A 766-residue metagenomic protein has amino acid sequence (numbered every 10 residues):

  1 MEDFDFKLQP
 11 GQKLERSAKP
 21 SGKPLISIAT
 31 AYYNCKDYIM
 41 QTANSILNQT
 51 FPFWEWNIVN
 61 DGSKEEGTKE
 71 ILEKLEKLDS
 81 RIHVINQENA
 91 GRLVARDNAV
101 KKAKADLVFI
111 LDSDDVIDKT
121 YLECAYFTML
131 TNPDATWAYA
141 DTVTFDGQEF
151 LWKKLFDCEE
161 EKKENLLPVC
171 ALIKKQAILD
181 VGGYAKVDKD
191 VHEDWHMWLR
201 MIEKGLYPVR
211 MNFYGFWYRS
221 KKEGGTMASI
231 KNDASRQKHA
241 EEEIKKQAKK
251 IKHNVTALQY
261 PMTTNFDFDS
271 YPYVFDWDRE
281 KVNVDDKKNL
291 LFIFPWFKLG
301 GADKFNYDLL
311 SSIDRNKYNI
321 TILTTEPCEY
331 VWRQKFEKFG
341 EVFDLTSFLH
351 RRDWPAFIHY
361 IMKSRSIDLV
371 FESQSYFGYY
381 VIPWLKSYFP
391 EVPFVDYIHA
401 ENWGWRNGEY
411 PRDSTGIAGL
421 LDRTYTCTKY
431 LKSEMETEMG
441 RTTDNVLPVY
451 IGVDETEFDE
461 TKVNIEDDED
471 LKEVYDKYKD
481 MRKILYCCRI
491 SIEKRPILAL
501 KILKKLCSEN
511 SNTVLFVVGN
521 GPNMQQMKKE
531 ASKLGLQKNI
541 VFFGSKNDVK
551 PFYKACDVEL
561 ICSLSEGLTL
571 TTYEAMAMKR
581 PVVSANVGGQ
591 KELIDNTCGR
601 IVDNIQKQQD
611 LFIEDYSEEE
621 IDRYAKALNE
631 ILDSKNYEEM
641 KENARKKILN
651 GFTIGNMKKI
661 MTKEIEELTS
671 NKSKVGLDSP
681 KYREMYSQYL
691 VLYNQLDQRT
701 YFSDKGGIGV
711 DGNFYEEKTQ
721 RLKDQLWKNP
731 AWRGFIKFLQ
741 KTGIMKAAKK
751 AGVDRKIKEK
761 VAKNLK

Functional and structural regions predicted by a protein language model:
M1-F4, N671-K766: Boundary detector for helix-to-coil junctions that initiate low-complexity/charged tails
M1-S45, D276-N283: N-proximal low-complexity "stem/linker" segments adjacent to membrane-targeting elements
D37, D303-D308, R482, Y486-K505 (+1 more regions): A conserved mid-protein helix/loop that constitutes part of the nucleotide-sugar donor-binding site
Q87-A103: Glycine-rich, basic loop-to-helix element that forms the pyrophosphate-binding segment of sugar-nucleotide handling
T120-L151: Conserved donor NDP-sugar-binding/catalytic core segment of glycosyltransferases
D190-M197: Acidic donor-binding loop at a coil-to-helix junction in glycosyltransferase catalytic cores that engages
S545, L564: Aromatic "clamp/platform" in nucleotide-sugar-dependent glycosyltransferases that forms part of the donor/acceptor
P581-S584, I594, I601: Short hydrophobic beta-strand element within catalytic cores of glycosyltransferases and related nucleotide-activated
